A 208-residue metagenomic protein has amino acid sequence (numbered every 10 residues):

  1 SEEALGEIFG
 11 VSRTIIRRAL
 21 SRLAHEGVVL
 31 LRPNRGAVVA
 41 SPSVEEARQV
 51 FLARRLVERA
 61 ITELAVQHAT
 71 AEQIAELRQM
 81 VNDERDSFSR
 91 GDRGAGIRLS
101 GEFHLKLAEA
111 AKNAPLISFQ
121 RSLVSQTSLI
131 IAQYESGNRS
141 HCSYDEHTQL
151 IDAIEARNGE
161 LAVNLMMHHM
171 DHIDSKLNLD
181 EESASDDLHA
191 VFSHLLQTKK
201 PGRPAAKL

Functional and structural regions predicted by a protein language model:
S1-Q67, N178-L208: Short linear motifs at protein or domain termini
I15, S43-E46, V57, D92 (+4 more regions): Generic hydrophobic secondary-structure packing signal
A24-H25, V29-L30, L123-S125, R139-H141: Mobile beta-alpha loop/short-helix "lid" or hinge segments that flank ligand
V50, R54, H68-A132, Y144-A153 (+1 more regions): Conserved amphipathic alpha-helical segments that form helical-bundle/coiled-coil interaction surfaces
N138-L208: C-terminal regulatory/effector modules of DNA-binding transcriptional regulators
